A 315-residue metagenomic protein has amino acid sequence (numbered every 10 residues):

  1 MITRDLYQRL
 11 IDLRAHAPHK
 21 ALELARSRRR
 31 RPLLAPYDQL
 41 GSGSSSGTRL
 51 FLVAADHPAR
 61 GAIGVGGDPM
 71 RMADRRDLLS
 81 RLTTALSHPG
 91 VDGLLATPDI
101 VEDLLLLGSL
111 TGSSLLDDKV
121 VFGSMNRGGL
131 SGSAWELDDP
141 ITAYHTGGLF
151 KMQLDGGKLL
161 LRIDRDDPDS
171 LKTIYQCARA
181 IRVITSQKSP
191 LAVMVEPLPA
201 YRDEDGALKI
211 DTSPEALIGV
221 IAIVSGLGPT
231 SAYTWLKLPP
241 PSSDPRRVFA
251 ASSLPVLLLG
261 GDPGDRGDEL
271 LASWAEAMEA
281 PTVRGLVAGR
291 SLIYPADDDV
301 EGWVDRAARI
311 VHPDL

Functional and structural regions predicted by a protein language model:
M1-S113, V120: N-terminal capping/small domains of soluble enzymes
T3-H19, P36-G43, S114, P239 (+2 more regions): N-proximal accessory regions
A54, L159-L161, G260: Conserved beta-strand segments of the P-loop GTPase G domain that flank and frequently precede/overlap
G61-I63, D265-D268, Y294-D297: Short active-site-adjacent structural elements
G66-P89, G93, V101-G108, G112-L116 (+6 more regions): Alpha/beta enzyme core
G285-I293: Short acidic/histidine-rich active-site segments
I293-L315: C-terminal helical cap(s) of enzyme catalytic domains, especially alpha/beta-barrels
